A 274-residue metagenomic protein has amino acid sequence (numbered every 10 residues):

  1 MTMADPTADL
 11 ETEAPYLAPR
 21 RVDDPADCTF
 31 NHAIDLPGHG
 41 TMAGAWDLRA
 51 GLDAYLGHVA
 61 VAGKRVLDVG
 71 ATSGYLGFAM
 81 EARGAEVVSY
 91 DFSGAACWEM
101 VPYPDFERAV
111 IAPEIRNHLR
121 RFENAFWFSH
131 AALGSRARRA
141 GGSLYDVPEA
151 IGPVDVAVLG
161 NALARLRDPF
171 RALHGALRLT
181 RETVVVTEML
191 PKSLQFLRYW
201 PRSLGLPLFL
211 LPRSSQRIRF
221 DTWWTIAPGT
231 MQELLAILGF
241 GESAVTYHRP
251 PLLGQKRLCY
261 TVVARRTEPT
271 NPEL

Functional and structural regions predicted by a protein language model:
T41-K64: Conserved alpha-helix/loop element of class I SAM-dependent methyltransferases that forms part of the SAM/SAH-binding
K64-T72: Conserved class I S-adenosyl-L-methionine
Y75-D146: Class I SAM-dependent methyltransferase SAM/SAH-binding core
F122-S129, D221-G239: Short alpha-helix
D146-G152: Short conserved loop adjoining the S-adenosyl-L-methionine
D155-D168: A short SAM/SAH-binding and catalytic strip from SAM-dependent methyltransferases
F170-V184: A short glycine-rich, Lys/Arg-flanked "PGG" loop and its adjoining helix->strand segment in the class I
V185-Q216: Conserved class I S-adenosyl-L-methionine
